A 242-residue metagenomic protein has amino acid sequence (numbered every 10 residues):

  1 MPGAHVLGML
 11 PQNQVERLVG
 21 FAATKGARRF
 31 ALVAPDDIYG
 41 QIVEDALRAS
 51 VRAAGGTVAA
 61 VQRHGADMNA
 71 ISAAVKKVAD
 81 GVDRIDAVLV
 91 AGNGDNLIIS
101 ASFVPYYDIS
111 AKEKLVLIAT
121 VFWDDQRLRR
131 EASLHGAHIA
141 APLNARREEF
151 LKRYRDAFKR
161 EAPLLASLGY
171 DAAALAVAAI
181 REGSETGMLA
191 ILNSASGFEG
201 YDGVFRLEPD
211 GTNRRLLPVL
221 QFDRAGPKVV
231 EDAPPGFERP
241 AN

Functional and structural regions predicted by a protein language model:
M1-N242: Extracytosolic ligand-binding ectodomains
